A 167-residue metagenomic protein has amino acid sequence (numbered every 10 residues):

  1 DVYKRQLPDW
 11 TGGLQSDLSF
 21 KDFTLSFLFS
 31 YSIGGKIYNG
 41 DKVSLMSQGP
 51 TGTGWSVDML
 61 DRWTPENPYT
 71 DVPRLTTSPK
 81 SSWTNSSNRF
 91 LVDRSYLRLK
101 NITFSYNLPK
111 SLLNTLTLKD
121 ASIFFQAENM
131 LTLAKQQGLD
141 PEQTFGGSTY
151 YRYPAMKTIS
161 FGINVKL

Functional and structural regions predicted by a protein language model:
V2-Y3: Short, small-residue-biased leader/transition segments that mark boundaries at the very start of proteins
W10, K21-F23, S95, T117-A121 (+1 more regions): Outer-envelope beta-barrel architecture signal
G13-Q15, N101-S105, S160-G162: Membrane-embedded beta-strand positions in outer-membrane beta-barrel channels/transporters
S19, S30-S32, Q126-M130, K166: Outer-membrane beta-barrel pore domains and translocons
D22-F27, S111-L112: Repeated loop/turn-to-beta-strand initiation elements of outer-membrane beta-barrel proteins
F27, I123-F125, I163: Membrane-embedded beta-strand positions of outer-membrane beta-barrel proteins
S32-S122, A127: Extracytoplasmic gating/loop element in the C-terminal half of outer-membrane beta-barrel translocons and assembly
L60-R62, N67, S82-T84, T132-L167: C-terminal beta-signal and terminal closure region of outer-membrane beta-barrel proteins
